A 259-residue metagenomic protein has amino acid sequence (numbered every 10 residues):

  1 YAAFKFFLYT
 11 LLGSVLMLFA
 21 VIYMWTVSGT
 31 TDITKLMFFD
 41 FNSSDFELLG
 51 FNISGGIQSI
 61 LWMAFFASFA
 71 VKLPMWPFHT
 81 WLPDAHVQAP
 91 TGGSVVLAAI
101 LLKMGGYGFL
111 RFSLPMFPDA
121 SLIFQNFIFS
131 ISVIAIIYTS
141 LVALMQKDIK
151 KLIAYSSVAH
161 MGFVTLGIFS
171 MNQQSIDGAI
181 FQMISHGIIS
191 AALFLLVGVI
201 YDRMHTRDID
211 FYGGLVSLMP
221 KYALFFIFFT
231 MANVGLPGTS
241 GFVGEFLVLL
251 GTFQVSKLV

Functional and structural regions predicted by a protein language model:
Y1-V259: Hydrophobic transmembrane alpha-helices and their helix-loop junctions in integral membrane proteins
